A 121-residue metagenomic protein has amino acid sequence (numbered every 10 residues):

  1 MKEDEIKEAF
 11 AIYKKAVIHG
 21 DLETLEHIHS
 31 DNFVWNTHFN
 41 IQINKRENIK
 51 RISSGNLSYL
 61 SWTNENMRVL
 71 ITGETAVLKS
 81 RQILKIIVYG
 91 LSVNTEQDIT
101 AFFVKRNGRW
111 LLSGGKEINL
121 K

Functional and structural regions predicted by a protein language model:
M1-H27, V34-K121: A beta-strand edge to alpha-helix "cap/lid" segment located at domain peripheries
